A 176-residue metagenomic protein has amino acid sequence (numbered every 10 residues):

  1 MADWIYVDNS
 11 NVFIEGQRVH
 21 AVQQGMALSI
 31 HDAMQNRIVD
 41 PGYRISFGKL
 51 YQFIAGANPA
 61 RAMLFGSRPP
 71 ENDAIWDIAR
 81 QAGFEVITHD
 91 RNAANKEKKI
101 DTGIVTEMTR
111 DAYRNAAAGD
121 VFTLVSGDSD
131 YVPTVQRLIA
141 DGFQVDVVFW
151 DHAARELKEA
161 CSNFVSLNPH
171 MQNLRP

Functional and structural regions predicted by a protein language model:
M1-I100, Q144, D151-H152: Domain-level signal for Mg2+-assisted phosphodiester chemistry and nucleotide/NA-binding surfaces in nucleic-acid
P70-P176: Nuclease catalytic cores that cleave nucleic-acid phosphodiester bonds, predominantly acidic two-metal-ion
